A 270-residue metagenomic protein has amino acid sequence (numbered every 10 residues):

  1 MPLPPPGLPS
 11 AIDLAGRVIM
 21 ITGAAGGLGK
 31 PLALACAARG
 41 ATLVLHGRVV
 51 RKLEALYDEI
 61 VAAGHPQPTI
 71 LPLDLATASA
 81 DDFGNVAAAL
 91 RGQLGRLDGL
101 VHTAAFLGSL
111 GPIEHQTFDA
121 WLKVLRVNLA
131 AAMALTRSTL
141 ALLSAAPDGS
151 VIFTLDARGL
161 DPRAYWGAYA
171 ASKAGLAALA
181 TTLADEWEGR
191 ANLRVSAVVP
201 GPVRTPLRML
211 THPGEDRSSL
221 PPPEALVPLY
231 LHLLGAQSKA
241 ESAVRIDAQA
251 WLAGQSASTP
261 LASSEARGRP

Functional and structural regions predicted by a protein language model:
V18, A25-G26: Conserved glycine-rich cofactor-binding loop
A41-L56: Conserved glycine-rich Rossmann-like NAD(P)H-binding loop of the short-chain dehydrogenase/reductase
A63-S79: Rossmann-fold cofactor-recognition segment
V86, G111-I113, A120-L122: Substrate-binding pocket helix/loop in short-chain dehydrogenase/reductase
T103-L110: Conserved NAD(P)H cofactor-binding loop of Rossmann-fold oxidoreductase domains
S144, D148-G189, P202: Catalytic loop of short-chain dehydrogenase/reductase
L193, A197-V198, T205, P213-S263: C-terminal helical subdomain
